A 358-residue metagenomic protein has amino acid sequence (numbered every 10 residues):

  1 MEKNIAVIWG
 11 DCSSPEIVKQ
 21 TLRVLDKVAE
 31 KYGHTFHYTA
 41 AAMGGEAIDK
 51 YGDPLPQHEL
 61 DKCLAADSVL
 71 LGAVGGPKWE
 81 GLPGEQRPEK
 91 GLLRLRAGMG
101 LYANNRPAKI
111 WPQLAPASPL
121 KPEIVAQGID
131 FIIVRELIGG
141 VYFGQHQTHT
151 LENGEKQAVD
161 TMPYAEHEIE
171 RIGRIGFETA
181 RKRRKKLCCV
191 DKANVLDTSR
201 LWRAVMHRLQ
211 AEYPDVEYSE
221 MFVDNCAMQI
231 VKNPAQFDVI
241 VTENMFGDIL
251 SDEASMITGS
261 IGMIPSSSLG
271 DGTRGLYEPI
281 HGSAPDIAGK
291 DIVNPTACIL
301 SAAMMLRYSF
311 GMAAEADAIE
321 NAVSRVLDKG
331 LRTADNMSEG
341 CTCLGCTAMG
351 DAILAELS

Functional and structural regions predicted by a protein language model:
M1-I5: Extreme N-terminal starter segment of soluble prokaryotic enzymes
A6-R23, K27-A29, N153-D224, Q236: Glycine-rich phosphate/diphosphate-binding loop of Rossmann-like nucleotide-binding domains
D11-S14, D67, V134, G176 (+4 more regions): Buried hydrophobic positions in well-ordered alpha/beta secondary-structure cores of metabolic enzymes
D26, E30-H34, A65-S68, A97-N104 (+11 more regions): Generic secondary-structure signature for well-ordered alpha-helical cores
G33-Q57, M228-I230: N-terminal beta-loop-helix "entrance" segment that forms/cooperates in small-molecule cofactor or anionic ligand
G45-I48, V231-L331: Glycine-rich phosphate/nucleotide-binding loop
D49-V159, M245: N-terminal glycine-rich phosphate/adenylate-binding segment common to multiple enzyme folds
I138-G139, F143-R183, L187-C188, A193-V195 (+2 more regions): Glycine-rich phosphate/pyrophosphate-binding loop and the adjoining helix
